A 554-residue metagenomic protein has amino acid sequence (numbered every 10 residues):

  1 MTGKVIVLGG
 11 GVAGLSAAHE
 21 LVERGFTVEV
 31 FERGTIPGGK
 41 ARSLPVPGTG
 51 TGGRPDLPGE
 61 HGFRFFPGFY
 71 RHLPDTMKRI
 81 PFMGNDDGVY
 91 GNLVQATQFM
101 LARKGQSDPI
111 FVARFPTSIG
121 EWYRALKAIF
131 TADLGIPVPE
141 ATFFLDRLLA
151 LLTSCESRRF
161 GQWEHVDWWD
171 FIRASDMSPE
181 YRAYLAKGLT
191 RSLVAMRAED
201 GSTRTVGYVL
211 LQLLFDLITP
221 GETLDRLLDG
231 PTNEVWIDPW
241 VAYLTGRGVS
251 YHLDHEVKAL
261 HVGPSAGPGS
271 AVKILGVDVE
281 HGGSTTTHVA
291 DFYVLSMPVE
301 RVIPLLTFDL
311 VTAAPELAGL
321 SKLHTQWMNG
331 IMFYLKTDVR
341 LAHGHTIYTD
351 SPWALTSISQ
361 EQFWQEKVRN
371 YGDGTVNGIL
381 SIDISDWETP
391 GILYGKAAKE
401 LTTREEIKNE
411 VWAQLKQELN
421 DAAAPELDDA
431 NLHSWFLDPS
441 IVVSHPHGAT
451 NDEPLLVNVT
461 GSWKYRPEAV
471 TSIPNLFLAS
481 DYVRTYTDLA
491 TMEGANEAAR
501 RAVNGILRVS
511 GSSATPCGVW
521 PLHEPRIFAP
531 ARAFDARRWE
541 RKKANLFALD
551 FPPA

Functional and structural regions predicted by a protein language model:
G3, G283-F292: Core beta-strand elements of the Rossmann-like FAD/NAD(P) dinucleotide-binding domain in flavoenzyme oxidoreductases
G3-V30: N-terminal Rossmann-like FAD-binding beta1-loop-alpha1 element of flavoenzymes
V22-T49: Glycine-rich FAD pyrophosphate-binding loop
T51-F143, R158: Dinucleotide-binding Rossmann-like beta1-alpha1 core, especially the glycine-rich loop that anchors the ADP
F143-S270: Active-site/ligand-binding neighborhood in enzyme catalytic cores
I218-L228, D278, A290-F292, M297-R466 (+3 more regions): C-terminal segments that line or cap access tunnels to active or ligand-binding sites in enzymes and enzyme-associated
H261-T287: Conserved beta-strand-loop-beta-strand element in the redox core of flavoprotein oxidoreductases
G505-A554: Active-site-proximal substrate-binding core of FAD-dependent oxidoreductases
